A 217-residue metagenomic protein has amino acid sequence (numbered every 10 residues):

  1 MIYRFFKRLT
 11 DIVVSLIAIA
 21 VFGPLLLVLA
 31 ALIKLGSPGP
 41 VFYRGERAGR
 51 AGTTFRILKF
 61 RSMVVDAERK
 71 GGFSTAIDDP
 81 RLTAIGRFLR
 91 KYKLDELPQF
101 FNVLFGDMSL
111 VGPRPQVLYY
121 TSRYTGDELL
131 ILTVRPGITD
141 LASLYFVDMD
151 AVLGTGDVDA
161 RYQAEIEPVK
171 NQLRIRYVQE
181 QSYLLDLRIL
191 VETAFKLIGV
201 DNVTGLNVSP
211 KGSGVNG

Functional and structural regions predicted by a protein language model:
M1-D66, Y177-G217: A hydrophobic, helix-centered structural microdomain
M1-F6, K93, D159-L184: Compositionally biased, charge-rich terminal segments
S15, A30, Y43, T83-R87 (+2 more regions): Positions in alpha-helical segments
L29, R44, G72, V111-P113 (+5 more regions): Short, hydrophobic secondary-structure boundary micro-motifs
L32, F73, E128-L132, D159 (+1 more regions): Short, P/G- and charge-enriched loop/turn segments at secondary-structure junctions
Y43-R81, A142-P168, Q172: Short, glycine-rich, amphipathic interfacial segments at transmembrane boundaries or analogous
A76-L141, L190: A short, structured surface patch at a secondary-structure boundary
L110, L129, M149-D157, V215-G217: Soluble, non-transmembrane catalytic domains of enzymes that act on hydrophobic metabolites at membranes
